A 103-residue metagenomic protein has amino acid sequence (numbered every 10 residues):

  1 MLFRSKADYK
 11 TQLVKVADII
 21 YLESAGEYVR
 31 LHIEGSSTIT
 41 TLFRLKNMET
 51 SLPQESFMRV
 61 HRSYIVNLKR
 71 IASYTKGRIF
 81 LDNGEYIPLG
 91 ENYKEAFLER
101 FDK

Functional and structural regions predicted by a protein language model:
M1-D82: Conserved binding/recognition cores within well-folded domains
N83-P88: Short, conserved aromatic-histidine micro-motifs
G90-K103: Short, basic/aromatic-enriched C-terminal tail that caps enzymatic domains
